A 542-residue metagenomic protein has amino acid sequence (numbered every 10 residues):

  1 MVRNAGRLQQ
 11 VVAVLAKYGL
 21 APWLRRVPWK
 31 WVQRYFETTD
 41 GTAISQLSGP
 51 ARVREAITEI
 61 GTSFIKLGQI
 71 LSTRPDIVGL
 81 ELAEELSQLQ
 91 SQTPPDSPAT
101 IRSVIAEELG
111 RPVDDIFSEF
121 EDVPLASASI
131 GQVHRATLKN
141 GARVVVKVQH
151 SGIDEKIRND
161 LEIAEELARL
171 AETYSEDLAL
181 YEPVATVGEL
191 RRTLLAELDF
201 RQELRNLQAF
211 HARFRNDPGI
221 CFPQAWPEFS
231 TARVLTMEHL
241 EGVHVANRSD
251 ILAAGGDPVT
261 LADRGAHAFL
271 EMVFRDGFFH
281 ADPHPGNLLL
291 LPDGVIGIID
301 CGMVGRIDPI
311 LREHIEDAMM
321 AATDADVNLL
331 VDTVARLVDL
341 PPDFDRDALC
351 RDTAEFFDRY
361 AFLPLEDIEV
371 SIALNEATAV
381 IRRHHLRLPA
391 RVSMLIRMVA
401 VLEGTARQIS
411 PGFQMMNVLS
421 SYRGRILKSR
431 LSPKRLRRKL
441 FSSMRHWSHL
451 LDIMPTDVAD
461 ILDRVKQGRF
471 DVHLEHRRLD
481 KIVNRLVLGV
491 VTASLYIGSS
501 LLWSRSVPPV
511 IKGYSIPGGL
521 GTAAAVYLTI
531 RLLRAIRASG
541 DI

Functional and structural regions predicted by a protein language model:
M1-Q132, E155-P183, G521-L533: N-terminal accessory/targeting segments that precede structured cores
V12, A16, T58-L82, E165 (+6 more regions): Structured, non-catalytic alpha/beta "coupling" segments that mediate domain-domain communication and provide generic
P28-V32, T38-A43, L47-S48, T231 (+5 more regions): Helix-rich C-lobe and terminal helical cap/extension of kinase-like folds
S87-P94, A106, D154-N159, A164-E165 (+8 more regions): ATP-dependent phospho-/nucleotidyl transfer catalytic cores
P124-A128, W226-S230, S393-M394: A short beta-turn/loop motif at secondary-structure boundaries
A136-T137, Q149, P283: Conserved beta3 strand of the Hanks-type protein kinase catalytic N-lobe
A136-V144: Conserved N-lobe loop of protein kinases adjacent to the ATP-binding glycine-rich P-loop
G286-L290: Hydrophobic residue at the +6 position relative to the catalytic HRD Asp in the kinase catalytic loop
